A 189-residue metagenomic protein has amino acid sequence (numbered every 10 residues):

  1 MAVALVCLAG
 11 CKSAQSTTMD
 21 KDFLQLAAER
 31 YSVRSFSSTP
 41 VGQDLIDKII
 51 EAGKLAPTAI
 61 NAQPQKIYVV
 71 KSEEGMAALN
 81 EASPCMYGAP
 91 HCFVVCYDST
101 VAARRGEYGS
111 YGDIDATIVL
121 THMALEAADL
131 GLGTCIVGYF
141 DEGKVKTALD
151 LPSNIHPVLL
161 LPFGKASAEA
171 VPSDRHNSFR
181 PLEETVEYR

Functional and structural regions predicted by a protein language model:
M1-V6: Sec-dependent N-terminal signal peptides
C7-R189: Acidic, surface-exposed loops and disordered segments
